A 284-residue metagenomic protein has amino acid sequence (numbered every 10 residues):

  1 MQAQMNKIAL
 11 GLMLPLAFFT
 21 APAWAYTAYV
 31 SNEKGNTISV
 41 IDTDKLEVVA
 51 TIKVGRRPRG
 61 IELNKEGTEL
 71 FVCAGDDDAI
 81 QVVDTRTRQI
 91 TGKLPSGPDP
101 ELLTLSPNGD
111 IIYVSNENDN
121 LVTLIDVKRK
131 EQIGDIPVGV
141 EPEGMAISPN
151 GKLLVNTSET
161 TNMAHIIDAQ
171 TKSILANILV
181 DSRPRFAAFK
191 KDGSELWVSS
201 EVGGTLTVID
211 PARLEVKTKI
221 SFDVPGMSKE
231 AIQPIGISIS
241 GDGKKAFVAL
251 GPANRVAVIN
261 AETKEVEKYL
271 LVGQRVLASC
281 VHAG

Functional and structural regions predicted by a protein language model:
M5-K7, L12-P15, A21-G284: Predominantly soluble domains enriched in secretory-pathway, periplasmic, or organellar proteins
